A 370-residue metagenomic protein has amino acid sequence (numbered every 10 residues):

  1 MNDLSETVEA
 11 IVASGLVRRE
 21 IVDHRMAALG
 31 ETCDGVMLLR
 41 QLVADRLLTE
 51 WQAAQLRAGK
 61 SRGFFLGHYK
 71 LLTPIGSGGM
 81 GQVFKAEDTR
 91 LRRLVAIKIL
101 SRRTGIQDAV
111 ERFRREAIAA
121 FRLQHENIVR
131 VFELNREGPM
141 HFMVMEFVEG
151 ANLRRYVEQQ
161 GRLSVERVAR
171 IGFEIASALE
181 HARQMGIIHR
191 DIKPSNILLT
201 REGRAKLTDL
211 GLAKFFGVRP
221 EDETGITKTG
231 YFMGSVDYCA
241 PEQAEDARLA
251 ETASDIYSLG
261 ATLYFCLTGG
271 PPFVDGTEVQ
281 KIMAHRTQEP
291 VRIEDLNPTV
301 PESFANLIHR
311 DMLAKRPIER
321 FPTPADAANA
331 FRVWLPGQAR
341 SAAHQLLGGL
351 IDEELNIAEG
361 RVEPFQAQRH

Functional and structural regions predicted by a protein language model:
M1-I97, R102, V110-E111: Non-catalytic accessory regions
E20-I21, M37, N127, F273-T277 (+4 more regions): Alpha-helix N-cap and coil->helix boundary residues
L29-T32, G150, Q160, L296 (+1 more regions): Short coil/turn helix-boundary motifs
L39, A169-A176, I308, A328: Generic structural concept
G59-V291: Conserved ATP-binding/catalytic core of the eukaryotic-like protein kinase fold, especially serine/threonine kinases
Q288, R310-I318: Conserved C-lobe terminal segment of protein kinase catalytic domains
T299-L313: Conserved C-terminal C-lobe helix
I318, P322-R369: Juxtacatalytic C-terminal regulatory tail of Ser/Thr protein kinases
